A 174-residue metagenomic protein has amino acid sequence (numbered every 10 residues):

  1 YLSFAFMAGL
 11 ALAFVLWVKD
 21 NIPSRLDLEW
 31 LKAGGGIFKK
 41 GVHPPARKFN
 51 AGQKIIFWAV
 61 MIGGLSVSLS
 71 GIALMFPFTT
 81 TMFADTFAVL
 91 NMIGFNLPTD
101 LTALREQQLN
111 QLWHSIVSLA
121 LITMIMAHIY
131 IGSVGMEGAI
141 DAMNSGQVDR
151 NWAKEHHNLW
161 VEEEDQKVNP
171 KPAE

Functional and structural regions predicted by a protein language model:
Y1-E174: Membrane-embedded alpha-helical bundles that constitute the cytochrome b-like, heme-associated redox core of multi-pass
